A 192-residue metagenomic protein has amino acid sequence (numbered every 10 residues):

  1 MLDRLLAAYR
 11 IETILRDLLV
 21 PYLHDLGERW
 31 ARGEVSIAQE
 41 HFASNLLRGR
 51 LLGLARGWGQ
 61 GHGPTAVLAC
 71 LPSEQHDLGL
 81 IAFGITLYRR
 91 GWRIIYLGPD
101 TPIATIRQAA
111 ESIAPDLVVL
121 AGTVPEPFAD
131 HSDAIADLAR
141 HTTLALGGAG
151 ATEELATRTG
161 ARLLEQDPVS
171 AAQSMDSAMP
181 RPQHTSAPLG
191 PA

Functional and structural regions predicted by a protein language model:
M1-G57: Long amphipathic alpha-helical segments
V20, L71-E74, G150: Short glycine-enriched loops at secondary-structure junctions
G27, G84, E153: Short glycine-/small-residue-rich flexible loop motifs, especially phosphate/cofactor-binding loops
A43-T143: Conserved mid-sequence domains
V124-P127, A149-E153: Short Gly/Pro-enriched loop/turn and capping motifs at secondary-structure junctions
T143-A149: Short beta-strand elements of ligand-binding domains
G150-A192: Peripheral docking tails and interdomain loops at the edges of cofactor- or intermediate-handling domains
